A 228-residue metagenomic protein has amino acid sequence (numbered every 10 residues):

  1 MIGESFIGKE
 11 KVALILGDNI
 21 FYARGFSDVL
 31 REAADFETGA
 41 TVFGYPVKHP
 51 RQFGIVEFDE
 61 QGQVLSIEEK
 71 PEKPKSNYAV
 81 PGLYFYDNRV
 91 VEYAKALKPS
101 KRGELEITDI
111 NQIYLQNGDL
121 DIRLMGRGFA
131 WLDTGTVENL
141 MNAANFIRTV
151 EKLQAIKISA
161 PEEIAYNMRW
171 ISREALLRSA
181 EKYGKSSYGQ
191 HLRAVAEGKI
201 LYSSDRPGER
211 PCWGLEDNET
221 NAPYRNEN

Functional and structural regions predicted by a protein language model:
M1-E60, F85-N88, A94-L97: Conserved beta-loop-beta/alpha segment of the NTase-like Rossmann-fold superfamily that binds/positions NTPs
A13, A34, Q63-E163, N167 (+2 more regions): Catalytic-core segments of class I nucleotidyltransferases/pyrophosphorylases that form NMP-activated intermediates
W170, L176-R206: Short, amphipathic C-terminal "tail helix"
P207-G208, E219: Ser/Thr/Pro/Gly-rich low-complexity, intrinsically disordered segments
